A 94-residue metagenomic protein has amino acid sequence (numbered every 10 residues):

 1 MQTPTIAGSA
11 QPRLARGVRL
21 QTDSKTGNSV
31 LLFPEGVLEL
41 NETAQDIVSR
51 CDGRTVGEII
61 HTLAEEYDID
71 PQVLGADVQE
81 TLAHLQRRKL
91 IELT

Functional and structural regions predicted by a protein language model:
M1-Q45: Acidic, low-complexity/disordered tracts enriched in E/D and polar residues
G36-T94: Long, charge-rich, low-complexity alpha-helical segments
